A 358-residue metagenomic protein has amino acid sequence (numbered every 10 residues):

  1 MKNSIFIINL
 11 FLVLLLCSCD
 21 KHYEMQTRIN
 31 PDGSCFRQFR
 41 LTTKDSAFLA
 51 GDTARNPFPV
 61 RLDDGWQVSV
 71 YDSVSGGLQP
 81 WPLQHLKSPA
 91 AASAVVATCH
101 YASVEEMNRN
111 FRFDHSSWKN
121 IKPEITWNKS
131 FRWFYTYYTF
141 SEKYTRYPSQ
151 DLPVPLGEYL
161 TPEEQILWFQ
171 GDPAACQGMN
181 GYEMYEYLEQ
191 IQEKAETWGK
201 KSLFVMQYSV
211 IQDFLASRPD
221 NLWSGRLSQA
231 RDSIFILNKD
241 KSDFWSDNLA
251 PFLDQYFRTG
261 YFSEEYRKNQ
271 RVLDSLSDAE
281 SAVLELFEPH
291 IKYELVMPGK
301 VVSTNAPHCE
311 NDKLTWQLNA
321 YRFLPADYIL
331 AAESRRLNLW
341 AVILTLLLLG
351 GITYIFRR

Functional and structural regions predicted by a protein language model:
M1-E24, L348-R358: Bacterial Sec-dependent N-terminal signal peptides
S4, F11, C17-C19, V60 (+4 more regions): A generic structural signal for short, solvent-exposed coil/turn residues that cap or connect secondary-structure
C19-K87: Start-of-domain marker
A50-T53, L62-G65, L318-A320, W340-I343 (+1 more regions): Glycine-rich loops and low-complexity Gly/Arg-rich segments that provide flexible linkers or classic glycine-based
Q67-L349: Mature, soluble, non-transmembrane domains
